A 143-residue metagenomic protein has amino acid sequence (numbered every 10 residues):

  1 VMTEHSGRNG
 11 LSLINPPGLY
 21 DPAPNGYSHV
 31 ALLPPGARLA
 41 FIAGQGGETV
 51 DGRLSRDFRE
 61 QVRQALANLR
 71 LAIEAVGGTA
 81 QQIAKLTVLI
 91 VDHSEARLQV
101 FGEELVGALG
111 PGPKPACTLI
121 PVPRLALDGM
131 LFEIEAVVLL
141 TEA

Functional and structural regions predicted by a protein language model:
V1-A67, L71-A84, V91-A143: N-terminal presequence-like segments and the immediate start of the first folded domain
